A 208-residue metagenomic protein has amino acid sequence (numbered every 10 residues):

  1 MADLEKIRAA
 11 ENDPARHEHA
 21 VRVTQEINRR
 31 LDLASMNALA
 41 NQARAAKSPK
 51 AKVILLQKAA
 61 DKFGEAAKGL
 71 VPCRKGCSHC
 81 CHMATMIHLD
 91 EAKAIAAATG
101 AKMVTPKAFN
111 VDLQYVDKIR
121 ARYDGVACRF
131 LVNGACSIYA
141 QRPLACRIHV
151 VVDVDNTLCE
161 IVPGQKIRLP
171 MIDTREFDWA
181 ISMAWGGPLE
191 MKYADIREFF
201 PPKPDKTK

Functional and structural regions predicted by a protein language model:
M1-H79, M83-A135, Y139-K208: Short loop/turn segments that flank or connect secondary-structure elements
